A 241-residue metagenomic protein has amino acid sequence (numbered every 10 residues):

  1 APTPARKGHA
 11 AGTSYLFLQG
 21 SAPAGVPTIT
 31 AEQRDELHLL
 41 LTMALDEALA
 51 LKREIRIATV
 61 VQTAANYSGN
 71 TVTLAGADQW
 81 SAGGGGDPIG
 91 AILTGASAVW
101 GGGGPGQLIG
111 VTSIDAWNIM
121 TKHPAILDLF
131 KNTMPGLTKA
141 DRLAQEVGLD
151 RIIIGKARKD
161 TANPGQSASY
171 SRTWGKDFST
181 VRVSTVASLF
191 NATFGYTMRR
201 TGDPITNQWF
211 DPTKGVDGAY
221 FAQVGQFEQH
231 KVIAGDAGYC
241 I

Functional and structural regions predicted by a protein language model:
A1-A5, Q79-G83, D87, L127-I241: Sequence/fold signature of self-assembling virion shell proteins
A1-G12, M43: Assembly/oligomerization interface modules of large self-assembling protein complexes
A11-P23: Acidic/histidine-rich, surface-exposed loop or edge segments in extracytoplasmic proteins
P27-D35: Second-shell loop/turn segments in exported
D35-K52: Internal, well-ordered alpha/beta segment that forms a basic, Gly-enriched binding/recognition surface
D46, A50, Q62-T63, D115-W117: Short acidic/polar capping segments at secondary-structure boundaries
I55-G69: Short, glycine/acidic-rich hinge or "gate" loops at secondary-structure transitions that mediate conformational
Y67-D150: Extended, solvent-exposed, turn-rich assembly/linker loops in the middle of proteins
